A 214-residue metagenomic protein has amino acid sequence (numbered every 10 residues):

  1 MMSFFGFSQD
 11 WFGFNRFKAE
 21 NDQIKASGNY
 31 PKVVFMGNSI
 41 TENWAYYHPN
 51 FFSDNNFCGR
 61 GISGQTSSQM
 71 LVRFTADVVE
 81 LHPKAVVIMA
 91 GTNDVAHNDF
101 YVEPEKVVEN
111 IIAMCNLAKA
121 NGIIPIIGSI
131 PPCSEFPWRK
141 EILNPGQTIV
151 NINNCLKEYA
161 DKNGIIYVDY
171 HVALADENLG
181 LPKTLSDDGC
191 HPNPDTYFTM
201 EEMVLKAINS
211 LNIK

Functional and structural regions predicted by a protein language model:
M1-S3: Sec-dependent N-terminal signal peptides
F5-V87: Serine-esterase "nucleophile elbow" of acetyl-processing enzymes
S39-N43, S63-S67, T92-H97, P131-E135 (+2 more regions): Solvent-exposed loop/turn segments at secondary-structure junctions within structured extracellular/periplasmic domains
Q65-V72, Y101-N110: Glycine-rich anion/phosphate-binding loops
M89-V95, N116-I149: Active-site segments of SGNH/GDSL-like serine hydrolases that catalyze O-acetyl group transfer/hydrolysis on lipids
E103-G128, C155-I165: Charged, glycine-enriched surface loops/patches that mediate electrostatic binding to polyanionic ligands
P131-K214: Catalytic His-Asp segment of secreted/periplasmic serine-dependent ester chemistry enzymes
